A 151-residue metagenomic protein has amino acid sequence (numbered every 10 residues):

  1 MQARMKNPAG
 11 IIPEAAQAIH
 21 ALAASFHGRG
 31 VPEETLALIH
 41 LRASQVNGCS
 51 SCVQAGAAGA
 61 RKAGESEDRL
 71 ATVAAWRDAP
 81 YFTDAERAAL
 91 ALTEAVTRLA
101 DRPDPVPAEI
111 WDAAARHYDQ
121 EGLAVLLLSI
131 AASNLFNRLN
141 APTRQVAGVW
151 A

Functional and structural regions predicted by a protein language model:
M1-A151: Hydrophobic alpha-helical segments
